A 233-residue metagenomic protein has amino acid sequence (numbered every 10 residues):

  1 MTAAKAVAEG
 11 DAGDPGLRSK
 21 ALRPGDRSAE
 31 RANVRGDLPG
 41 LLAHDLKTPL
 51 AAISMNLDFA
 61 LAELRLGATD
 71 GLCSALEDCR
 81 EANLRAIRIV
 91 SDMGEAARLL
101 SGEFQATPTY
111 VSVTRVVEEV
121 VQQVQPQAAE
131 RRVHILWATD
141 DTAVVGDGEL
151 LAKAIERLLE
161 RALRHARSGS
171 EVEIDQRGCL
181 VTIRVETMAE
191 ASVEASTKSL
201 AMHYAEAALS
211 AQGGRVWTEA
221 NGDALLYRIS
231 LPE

Functional and structural regions predicted by a protein language model:
E81-A86: Short alpha-helical segment of the dimerization/phosphotransfer core of two-component systems
S101-A106, A143-G146, L150: Conserved micro-motifs of the catalytic ATP-binding
T107-Q122: A conserved beta-strand-to-alpha-helix junction within the catalytic ATP-binding
Q127-W137: Short conserved segments within the C-terminal catalytic ATPase subdomain
G169-E186: Short beta-strand/loop element within the Bergerat-fold HATPase_c
V181-H203: Glycine-rich/acidic phosphate-handling loop/turn and adjacent ATP-lid/helix of nucleotide-binding kinase/ATPase domains
